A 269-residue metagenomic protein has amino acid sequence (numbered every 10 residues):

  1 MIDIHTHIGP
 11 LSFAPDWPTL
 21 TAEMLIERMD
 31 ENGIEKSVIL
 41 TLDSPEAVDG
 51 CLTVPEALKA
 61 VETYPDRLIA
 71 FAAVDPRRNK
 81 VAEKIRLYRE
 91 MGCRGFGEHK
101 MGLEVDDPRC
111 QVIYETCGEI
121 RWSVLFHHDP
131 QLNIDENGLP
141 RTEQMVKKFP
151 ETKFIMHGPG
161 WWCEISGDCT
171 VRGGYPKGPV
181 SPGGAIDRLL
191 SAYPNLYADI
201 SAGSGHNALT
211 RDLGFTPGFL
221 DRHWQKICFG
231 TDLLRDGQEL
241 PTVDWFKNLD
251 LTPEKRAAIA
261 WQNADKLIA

Functional and structural regions predicted by a protein language model:
M1-L11, L125-D129: Histidine-centered catalytic micro-motifs
I2-I8, P18-K36, R86-L87, H223-C228 (+1 more regions): Mid-to-C-terminal alpha-helical segments outside catalytic/metal-binding sites
H5, M29, S37, A57 (+8 more regions): Divalent metal-coordination and catalytic microenvironments
T6, D43, V74, H128-P130 (+2 more regions): Active-site metal-binding loops of divalent metal-dependent hydrolases
F13-D16, C51, A82-K84, N137-L139 (+3 more regions): Short aromatic-enriched loop/helix-cap "lid" or pocket-rim segments at secondary-structure transitions that line
M24-R28, T53-A60, K84-Y88, I113 (+4 more regions): A general structural detector for well-ordered alpha-helical segments in enzyme core domains, enriched
E35-K36, S44, V48-N137: Active-site gating/metal-coordination segments in enzymes
R94-G95, D107-C228: Catalytic pocket-lining loop regions of alpha/beta-barrel enzymes, especially the amidohydrolase/enolase/GH5 lineages
